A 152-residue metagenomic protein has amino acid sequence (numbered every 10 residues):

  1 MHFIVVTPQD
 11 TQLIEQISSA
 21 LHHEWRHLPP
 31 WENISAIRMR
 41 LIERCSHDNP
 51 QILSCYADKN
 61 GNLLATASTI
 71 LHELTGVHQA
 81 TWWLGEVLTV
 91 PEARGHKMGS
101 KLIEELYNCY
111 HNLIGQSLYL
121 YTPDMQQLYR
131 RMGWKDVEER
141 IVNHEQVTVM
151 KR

Functional and structural regions predicted by a protein language model:
M1-Q16: Conserved N-terminal entry element of GNAT/NAT acetyltransferase domains
R26-C55, S68: Active-site rim helix/loop that mediates acceptor-substrate recognition in acyltransferases
L53-C55, N62-H72, W83, L88: Conserved beta-strand in the GNAT
H72-L84, R94, L113, N143: A conserved beta-turn-beta hairpin within the catalytic core of GNAT-like acetyltransferases that forms part
V87, L118-Y121: Conserved hydrophobic beta-strand within the GNAT/NAT acetyltransferase core sheet that lines the active-site cleft
E92-A93, K97-E105: Conserved acetyl-CoA pyrophosphate-binding loop and the N-cap/start of the following alpha-helix in GNAT-like
N112-Q116, P123-Q146: Conserved active-site alpha-helix within GNAT-family acetyltransferase domains
